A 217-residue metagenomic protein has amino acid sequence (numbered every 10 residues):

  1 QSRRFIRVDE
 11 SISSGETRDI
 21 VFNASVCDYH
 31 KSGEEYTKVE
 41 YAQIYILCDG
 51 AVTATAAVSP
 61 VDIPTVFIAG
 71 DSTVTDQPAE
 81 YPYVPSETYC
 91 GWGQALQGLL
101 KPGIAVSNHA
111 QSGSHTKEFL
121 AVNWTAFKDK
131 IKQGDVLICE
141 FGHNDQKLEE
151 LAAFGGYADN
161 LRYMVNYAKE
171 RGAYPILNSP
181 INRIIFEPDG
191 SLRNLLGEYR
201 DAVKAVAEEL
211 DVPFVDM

Functional and structural regions predicted by a protein language model:
Q1-F67, S72-V74: Compositionally biased, intrinsically disordered or flexible polar/acidic segments
A24-V26, G70, A110, H143 (+1 more regions): A mature extracytoplasmic/lumenal domain signature
G50, A54-A110, T125-K132, V136: Serine-esterase "nucleophile elbow" of acetyl-processing enzymes
D71, H109-G113, E150, F186: Short, basic, glycine/proline-bearing loop/turn elements
S72, H115, N144: Gly/Ser/Thr-rich beta-alpha loop segments that engage phosphate groups in nucleotides
S114-N123: Structural motif
V122-M217: Alpha-helical cap/lid subdomain in secreted, periplasmic, or secretory-pathway luminal O-acyl-processing enzymes
